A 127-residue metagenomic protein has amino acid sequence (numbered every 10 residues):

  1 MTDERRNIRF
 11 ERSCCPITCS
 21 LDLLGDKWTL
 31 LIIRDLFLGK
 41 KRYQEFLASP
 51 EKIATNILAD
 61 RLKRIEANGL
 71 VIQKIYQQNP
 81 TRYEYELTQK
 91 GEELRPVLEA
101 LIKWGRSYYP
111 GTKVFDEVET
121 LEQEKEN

Functional and structural regions predicted by a protein language model:
T2-L21: Short, Lys/Arg-enriched N-terminal segment that forms or immediately precedes the first helix of a structured domain
C15-I57: N-terminal helix-turn-helix DNA-binding core of bacterial DNA-binding proteins
G25, Q77-L101: Basic, amphipathic "hinge/linker" alpha-helix immediately C-terminal to the N-terminal HTH DNA-binding motif
I32-I33, I65, V71, Y85: Hydrophobic packing within well-folded, soluble alpha/beta domains
K40, P50, L62, G91 (+1 more regions): Short amphipathic alpha-helical/adjacent loop interface patches that line ligand and macromolecule-binding sites
L47-Y76, P80: Canonical helix-turn-helix DNA-binding module
P96-N127: Amphipathic alpha-helical dimerization/coiled-coil segments that flank or bridge DNA-binding/regulatory modules
